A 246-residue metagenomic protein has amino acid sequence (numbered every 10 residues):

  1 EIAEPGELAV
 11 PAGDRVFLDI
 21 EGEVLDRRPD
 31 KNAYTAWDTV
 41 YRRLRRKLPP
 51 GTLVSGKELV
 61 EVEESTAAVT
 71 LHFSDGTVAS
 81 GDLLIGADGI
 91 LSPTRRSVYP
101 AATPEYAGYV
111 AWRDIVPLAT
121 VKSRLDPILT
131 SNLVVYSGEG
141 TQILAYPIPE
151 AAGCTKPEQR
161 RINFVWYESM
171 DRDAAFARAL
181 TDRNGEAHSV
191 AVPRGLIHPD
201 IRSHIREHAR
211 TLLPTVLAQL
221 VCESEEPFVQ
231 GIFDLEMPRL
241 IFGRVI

Functional and structural regions predicted by a protein language model:
E1-P50, V54-G56, V60: Active-site-adjacent segment of FAD-dependent monooxygenases/related oxidoreductases
E23-K31, A36-W37, Y41, T77-A79 (+1 more regions): Conserved FAD/dinucleotide-binding core of flavoprotein oxidoreductases
L59, V78-I90, F164, V245-I246: Short hydrophobic core segments
E61-S80: Conserved beta-strand-loop-beta-strand element in the redox core of flavoprotein oxidoreductases
L91-T141, I232: Central beta-strand plus flanking loop segment that forms part of the substrate or channel wall within the catalytic
P227-I246: FAD-binding beta-loop-beta segment adjacent to the flavin cofactor pocket
